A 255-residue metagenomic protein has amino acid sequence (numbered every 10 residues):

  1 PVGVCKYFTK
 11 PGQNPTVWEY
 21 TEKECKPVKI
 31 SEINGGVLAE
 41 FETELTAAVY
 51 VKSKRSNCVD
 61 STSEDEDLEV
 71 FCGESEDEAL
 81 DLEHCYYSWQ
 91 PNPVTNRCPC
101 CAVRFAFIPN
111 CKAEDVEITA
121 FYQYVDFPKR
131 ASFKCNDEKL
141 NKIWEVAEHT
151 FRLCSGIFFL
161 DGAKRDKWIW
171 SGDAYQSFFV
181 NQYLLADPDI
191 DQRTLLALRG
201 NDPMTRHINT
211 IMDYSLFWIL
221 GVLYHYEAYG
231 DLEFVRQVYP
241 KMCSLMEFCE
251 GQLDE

Functional and structural regions predicted by a protein language model:
P1-I157, D173, D189-I190, T194-L195 (+1 more regions): Extracellular/oxidizing-compartment recognition motifs
D115-V146, R152-L153, F159-L195, H207-N209 (+2 more regions): Active-site acid/base region of carbohydrate-active enzymes
L198-R206: Acidic/His metal-coordination segments adjacent to aromatic residues that form catalytic metal sites in metalloenzymes
Y224: Short, solvent-exposed loop/beta-turn-alpha elements that line the ligand-binding surface or hinge of extracytoplasmic
